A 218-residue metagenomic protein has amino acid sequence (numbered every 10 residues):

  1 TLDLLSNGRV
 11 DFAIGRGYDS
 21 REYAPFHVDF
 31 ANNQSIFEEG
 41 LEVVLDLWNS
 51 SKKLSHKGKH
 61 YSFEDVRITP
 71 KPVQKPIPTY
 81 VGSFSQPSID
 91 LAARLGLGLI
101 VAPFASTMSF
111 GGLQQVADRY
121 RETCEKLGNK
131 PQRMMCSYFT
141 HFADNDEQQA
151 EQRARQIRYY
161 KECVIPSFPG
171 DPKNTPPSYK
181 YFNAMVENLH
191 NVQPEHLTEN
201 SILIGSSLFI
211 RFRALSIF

Functional and structural regions predicted by a protein language model:
T1-L97, G111-D118, E122: Internal, glycine-rich beta/alpha segment that forms the wall or movable "lid" of small-molecule/cofactor binding
R16-Y18, S83-S85, F104-M108, Y138-D144: Glycine-rich beta-alpha junction loops
A24, V28, F104, L197-S201: Short coil/turn segments at secondary-structure junctions
Q34-I68, M108-S216: An alpha-helical appendage that flanks or caps ligand/catalytic pockets
G98-P103: Short hydrophobic/aromatic-enriched beta-strand-loop microsegments
